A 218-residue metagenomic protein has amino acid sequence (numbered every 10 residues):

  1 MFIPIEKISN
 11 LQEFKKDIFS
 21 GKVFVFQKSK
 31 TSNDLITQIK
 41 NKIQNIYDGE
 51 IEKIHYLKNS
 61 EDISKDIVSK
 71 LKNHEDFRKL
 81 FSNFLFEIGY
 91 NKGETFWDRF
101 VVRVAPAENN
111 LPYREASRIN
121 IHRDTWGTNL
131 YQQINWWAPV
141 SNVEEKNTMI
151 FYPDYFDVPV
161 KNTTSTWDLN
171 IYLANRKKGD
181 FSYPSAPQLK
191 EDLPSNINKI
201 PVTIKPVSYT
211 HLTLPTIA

Functional and structural regions predicted by a protein language model:
M1-N91: N-terminal auxiliary "cap/dimerization" subdomain that precedes the catalytic jelly-roll/cupin core of mononuclear
V23, T148, H211: A residue-level signal for beta-strand positions that form part of recognition/binding surfaces within mature
K30, P106, V140-N142, P153 (+1 more regions): Non-catalytic surface loops within mature trypsin-like serine protease
D76-K79, T95-W97, Y131, N135 (+1 more regions): Residues forming well-ordered secondary-structure scaffolds
G89-N120: Short N-terminal edge-element motif at the start of the domain
E115-P206: Catalytic core of non-heme Fe(II) oxygenases with the double-stranded beta-helix
T210-T216: Conserved small/polar residues in nucleotide/adenosyl-binding loops
